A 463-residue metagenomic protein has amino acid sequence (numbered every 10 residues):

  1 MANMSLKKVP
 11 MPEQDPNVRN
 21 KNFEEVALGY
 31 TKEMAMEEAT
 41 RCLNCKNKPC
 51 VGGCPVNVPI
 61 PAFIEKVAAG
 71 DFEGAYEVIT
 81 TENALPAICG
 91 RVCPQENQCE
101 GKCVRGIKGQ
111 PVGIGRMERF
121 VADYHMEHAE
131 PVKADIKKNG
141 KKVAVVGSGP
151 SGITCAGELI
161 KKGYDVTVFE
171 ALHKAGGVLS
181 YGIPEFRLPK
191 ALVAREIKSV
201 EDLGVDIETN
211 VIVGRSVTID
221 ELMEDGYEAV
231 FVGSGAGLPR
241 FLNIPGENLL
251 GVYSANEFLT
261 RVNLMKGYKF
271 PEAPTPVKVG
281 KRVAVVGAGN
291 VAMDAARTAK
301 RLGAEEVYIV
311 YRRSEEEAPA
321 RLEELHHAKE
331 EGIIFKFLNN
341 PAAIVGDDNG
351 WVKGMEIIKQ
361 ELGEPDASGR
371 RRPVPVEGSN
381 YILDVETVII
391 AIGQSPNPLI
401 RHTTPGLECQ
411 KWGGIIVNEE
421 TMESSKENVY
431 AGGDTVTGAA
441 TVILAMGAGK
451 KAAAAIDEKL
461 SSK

Functional and structural regions predicted by a protein language model:
R19-E37, P59-R91, K108-D135, V262-N263: Ferredoxin-type iron-sulfur electron-transfer modules in oxidoreductases and energy-metabolism complexes
T40-A62, A84-I107: Local cysteine-cluster metal-coordination motifs and their immediate loop/turn environment, predominantly Fe-S cluster
V121-K137, R195-R215, P239-L302, Q410-E420 (+1 more regions): Glycine-rich dinucleotide-binding loop and its adjacent helix/turn
K137, K142-V146, A194-I244, A343-V352 (+4 more regions): Feature captures the FAD/FMN-dependent oxidoreductase FAD-binding
K142-T167, A292-K300: N-terminal Rossmann-like FAD-binding beta1-loop-alpha1 element of flavoenzymes
D165-V168, L172-E208, A296-A343: Rossmann-like dinucleotide-binding cores of NAD(P)H-dependent redox enzymes
N248-G280, P365-A439: FAD-site-proximal beta/loop scaffold in flavoenzymes
T435-S462: A conserved FAD-binding loop/helix module that cradles the flavin
